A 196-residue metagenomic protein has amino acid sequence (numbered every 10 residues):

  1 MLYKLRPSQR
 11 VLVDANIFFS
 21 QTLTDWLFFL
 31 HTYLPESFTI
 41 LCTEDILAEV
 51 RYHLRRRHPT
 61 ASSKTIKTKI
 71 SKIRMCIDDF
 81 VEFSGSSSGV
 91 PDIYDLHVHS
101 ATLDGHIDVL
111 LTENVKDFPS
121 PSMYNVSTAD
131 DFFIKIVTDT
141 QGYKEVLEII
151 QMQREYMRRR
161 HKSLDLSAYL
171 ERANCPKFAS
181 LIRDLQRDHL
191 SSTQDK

Functional and structural regions predicted by a protein language model:
M1-C42, D184: Short, well-structured N-terminal submotif of metal-dependent ribonuclease cores
F18, G85-P91: Short, flexible loop segments at the rims of nucleotide/cofactor-binding pockets, characterized by
P35, H106-I107, M123: Residue-level detector of structured alpha->beta connecting loops
L41, G105, N125-S127: General small-molecule cofactor/ligand-binding pocket signal
E44-G85, I150-R172: PIN-domain endoribonuclease scaffold, especially VapC-family toxins
I93-V109: Acidic, metal-associated active-site segment
T112: Short beta-strand and adjacent tight-turn residues that come in two discontinuous sequence segments and form the edges
V115-K196: Acidic, PIN/NYN-like endoribonuclease modules and their adjacent C-terminal/linker elements
